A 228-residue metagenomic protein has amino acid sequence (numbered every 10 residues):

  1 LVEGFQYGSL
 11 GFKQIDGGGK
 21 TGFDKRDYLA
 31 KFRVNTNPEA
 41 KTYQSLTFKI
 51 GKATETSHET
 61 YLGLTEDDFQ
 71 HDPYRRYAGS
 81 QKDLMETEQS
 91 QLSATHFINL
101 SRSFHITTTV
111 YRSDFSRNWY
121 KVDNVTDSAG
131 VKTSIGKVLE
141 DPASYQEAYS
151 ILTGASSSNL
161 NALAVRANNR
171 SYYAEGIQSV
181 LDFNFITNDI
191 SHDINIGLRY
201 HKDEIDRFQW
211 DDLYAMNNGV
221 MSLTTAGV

Functional and structural regions predicted by a protein language model:
L1-G8, D16-H58, T87, T95 (+1 more regions): Transmembrane beta-barrel wall of Gram-negative outer-membrane proteins
V2, K25-A30, H71-R75, V131-G136 (+1 more regions): Glycine-rich loops and low-complexity Gly/Arg-rich segments that provide flexible linkers or classic glycine-based
E3-Q14, D67-Y77, T87, I151-L163 (+1 more regions): Flexible, solvent-exposed coil segments and beta strand-coil junctions, predominantly the extracellular/periplasmic
S9-G11, E55, F115-R117: A short local loop/turn or secondary-structure capping micro-motif enriched for an aromatic residue
F12-D27, R33, Y77-K82, Q91-T95 (+3 more regions): Extracellular loop and loop/strand-boundary signature of outer-membrane beta-barrel proteins
F12-K20, H58-D67, W119-V125, R207-L213: Outer-membrane beta-barrel translocator domains and adjoining extracellular loop/strand segments of Gram-negative
E39-K41, L46-T47, T87-V228: Face-selective signature of the C-terminal outer-membrane beta-barrel domain
A40, T47-D72, T224-V228: Surface-exposed loop/interface segments of Gram-negative outer-membrane beta-barrel transport/assembly proteins
